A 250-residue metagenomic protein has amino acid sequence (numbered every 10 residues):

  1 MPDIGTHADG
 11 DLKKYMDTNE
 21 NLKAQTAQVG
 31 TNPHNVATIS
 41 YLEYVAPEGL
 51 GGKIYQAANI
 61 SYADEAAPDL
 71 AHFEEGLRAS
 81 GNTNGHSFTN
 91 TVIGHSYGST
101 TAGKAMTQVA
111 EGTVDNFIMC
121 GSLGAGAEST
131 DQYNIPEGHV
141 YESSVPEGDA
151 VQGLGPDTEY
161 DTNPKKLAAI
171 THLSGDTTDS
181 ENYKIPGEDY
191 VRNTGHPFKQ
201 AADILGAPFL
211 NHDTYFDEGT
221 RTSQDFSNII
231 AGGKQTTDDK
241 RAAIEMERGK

Functional and structural regions predicted by a protein language model:
D3-F88, Q108-K250: Lipolytic serine-hydrolase domain surface
I93-A102: Gly/Ala-rich beta-loop-alpha elbow adjacent to hydrolase catalytic centers
G103-T107: Short, hydrophobic alpha-helix immediately C-terminal to the catalytic nucleophile
